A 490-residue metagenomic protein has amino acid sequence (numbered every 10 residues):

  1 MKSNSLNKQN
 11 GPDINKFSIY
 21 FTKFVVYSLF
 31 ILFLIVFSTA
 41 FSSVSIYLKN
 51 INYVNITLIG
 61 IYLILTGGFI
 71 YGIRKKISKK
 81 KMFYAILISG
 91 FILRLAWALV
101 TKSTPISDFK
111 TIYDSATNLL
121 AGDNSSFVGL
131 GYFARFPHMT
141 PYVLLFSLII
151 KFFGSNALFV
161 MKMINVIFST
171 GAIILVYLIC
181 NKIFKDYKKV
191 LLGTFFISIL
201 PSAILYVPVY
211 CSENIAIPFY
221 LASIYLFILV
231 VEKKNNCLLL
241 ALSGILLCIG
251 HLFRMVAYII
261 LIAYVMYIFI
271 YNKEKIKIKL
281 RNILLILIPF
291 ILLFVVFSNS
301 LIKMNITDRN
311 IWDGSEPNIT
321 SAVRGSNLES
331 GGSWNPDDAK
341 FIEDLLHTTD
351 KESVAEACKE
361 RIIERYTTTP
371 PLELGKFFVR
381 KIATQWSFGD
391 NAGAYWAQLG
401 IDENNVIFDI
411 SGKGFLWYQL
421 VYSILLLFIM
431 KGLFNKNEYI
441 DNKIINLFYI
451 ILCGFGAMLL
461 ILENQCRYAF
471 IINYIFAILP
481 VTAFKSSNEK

Functional and structural regions predicted by a protein language model:
L34, S42-G60, V160, F377-C453: Membrane-interface anchor segments at the N-terminal boundary of transmembrane helices in multi-pass membrane enzymes
G68-I70, M163-F184, A222, L427-F434: Transmembrane-helix motifs of polytopic, lipid-linked glycan transferases
G90-L93, G193-S198, L247, H251: Short helix- or helix-capping micro-motifs that position conserved polar/aromatic residues at function-defining sites
T101-T117, A121-F159, K351-C358, P371 (+1 more regions): Extracytoplasmic catalytic/substrate-binding loops of multi-pass membrane glycan-assembly enzymes
V176-I199, N442-N446: Transmembrane-helix signature of polytopic, membrane-embedded enzymes that assemble or transfer cell-envelope glycans
F184, S223-L239, S487-K490: Membrane-interface transmembrane helices that cradle and orient dolichyl/undecaprenyl
S202-A216, F253: Short acidic/glycine- and proline-prone juxtamembrane loop motifs at membrane-interface regions of multi-pass membrane
L301-A397: Membrane-proximal stem/loop segments at transmembrane-domain junctions that anchor or position
